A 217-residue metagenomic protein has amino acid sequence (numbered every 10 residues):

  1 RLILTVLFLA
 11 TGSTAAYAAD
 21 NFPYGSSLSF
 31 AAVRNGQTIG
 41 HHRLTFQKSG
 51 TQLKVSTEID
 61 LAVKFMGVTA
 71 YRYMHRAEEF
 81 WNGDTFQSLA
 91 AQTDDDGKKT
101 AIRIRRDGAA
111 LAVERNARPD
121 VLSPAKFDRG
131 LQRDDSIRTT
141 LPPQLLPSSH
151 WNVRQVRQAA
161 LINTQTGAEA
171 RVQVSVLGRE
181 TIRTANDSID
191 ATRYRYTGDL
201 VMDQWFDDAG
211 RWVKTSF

Functional and structural regions predicted by a protein language model:
I3-S13: Bacterial N-terminal signal peptides
A15-D20: Boundary at the C-terminal end of the N-terminal hydrophobic targeting segment
F22-G25, A90-A191, S216: Solvent-exposed helix/loop surface patches that form functional interfaces
F22-V113, G210, T215-F217: N-terminal mature ectodomain segment of secretory-pathway/periplasmic proteins
V33, R183, D207: Short, acidic, Ser/Thr-enriched surface-loop or helix-capping motifs
W81, Q132-R133, W151, W205 (+1 more regions): Tryptophan-centered motif/residue detector
Y196, M202-D207, R211-F217: Short, exposed beta-strand-loop hairpins at the edges of beta-sheets in extracellular/periplasmic proteins
